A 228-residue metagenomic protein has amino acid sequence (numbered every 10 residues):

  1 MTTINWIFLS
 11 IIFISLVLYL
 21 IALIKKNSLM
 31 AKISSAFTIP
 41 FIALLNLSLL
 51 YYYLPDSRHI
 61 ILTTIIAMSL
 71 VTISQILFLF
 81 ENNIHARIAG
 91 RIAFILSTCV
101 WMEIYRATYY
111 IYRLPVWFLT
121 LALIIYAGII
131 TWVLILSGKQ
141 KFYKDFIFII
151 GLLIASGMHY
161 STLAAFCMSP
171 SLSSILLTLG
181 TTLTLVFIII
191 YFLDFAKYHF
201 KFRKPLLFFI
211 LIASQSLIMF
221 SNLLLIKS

Functional and structural regions predicted by a protein language model:
M1-S228: Polytopic alpha-helical membrane-helix bundles and their juxtamembrane interface segments in multi-pass membrane
